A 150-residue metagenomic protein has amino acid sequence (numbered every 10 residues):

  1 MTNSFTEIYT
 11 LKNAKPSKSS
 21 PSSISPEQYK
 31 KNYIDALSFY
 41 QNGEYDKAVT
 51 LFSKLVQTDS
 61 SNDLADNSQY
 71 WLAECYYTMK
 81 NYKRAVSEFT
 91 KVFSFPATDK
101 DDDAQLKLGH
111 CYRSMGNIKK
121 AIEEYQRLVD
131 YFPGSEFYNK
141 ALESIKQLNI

Functional and structural regions predicted by a protein language model:
M1-D35, F39-N42, T58: Acidic, proline-/serine-/threonine-rich low-complexity intrinsically disordered segments
T58-L64, F93-K100, V129-N139: Short solvent-exposed coil/turn linkers within tandem alpha-helical repeat scaffolds
